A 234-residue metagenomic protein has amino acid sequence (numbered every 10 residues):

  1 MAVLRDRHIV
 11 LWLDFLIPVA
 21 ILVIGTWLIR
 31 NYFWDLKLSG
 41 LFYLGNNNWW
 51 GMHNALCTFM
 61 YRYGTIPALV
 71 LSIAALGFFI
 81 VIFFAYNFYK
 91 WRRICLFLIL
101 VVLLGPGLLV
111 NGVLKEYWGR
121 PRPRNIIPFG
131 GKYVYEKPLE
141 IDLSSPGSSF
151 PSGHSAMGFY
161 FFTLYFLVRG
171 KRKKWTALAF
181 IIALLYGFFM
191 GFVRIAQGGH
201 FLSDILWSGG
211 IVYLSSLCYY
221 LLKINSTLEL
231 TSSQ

Functional and structural regions predicted by a protein language model:
A2-A75, K115-R122, I127, Y133: N-terminal transmembrane-helix/juxtamembrane module of multi-pass inner/ER membrane proteins
R5-D14, P18-I21, Y135-Q234: Membrane-embedded catalytic cores of phosphoryl/pyrophosphoryl-handling enzymes
D14, F59-L69, I94-F97, K174-I181 (+1 more regions): Alpha-helical transmembrane segments of integral membrane proteins
I24-L28, L103-L109, L185-I195: Aromatic-anchored segments of alpha-helical transmembrane domains
L28-I29, I73-I80, L104, L108 (+1 more regions): Alpha-helical membrane-inserting segments
F33, K37, I80-Y89, Y117-R122 (+2 more regions): Membrane-interfacial segments
W49-R62, Y86-K90, K171-L178: Juxtamembrane loop-transmembrane helix junctions in multi-pass integral membrane proteins, especially the extracellular
I80-V113, T176, F180: Interfacial segments of alpha-helical transmembrane regions
